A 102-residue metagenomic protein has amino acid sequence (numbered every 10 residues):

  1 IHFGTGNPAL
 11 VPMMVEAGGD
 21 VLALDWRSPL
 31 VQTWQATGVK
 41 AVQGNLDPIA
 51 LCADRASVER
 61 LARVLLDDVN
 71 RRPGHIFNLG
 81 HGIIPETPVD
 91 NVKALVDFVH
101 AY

Functional and structural regions predicted by a protein language model:
I1-Y102: Active-site loop segments of alpha/beta catalytic cores
